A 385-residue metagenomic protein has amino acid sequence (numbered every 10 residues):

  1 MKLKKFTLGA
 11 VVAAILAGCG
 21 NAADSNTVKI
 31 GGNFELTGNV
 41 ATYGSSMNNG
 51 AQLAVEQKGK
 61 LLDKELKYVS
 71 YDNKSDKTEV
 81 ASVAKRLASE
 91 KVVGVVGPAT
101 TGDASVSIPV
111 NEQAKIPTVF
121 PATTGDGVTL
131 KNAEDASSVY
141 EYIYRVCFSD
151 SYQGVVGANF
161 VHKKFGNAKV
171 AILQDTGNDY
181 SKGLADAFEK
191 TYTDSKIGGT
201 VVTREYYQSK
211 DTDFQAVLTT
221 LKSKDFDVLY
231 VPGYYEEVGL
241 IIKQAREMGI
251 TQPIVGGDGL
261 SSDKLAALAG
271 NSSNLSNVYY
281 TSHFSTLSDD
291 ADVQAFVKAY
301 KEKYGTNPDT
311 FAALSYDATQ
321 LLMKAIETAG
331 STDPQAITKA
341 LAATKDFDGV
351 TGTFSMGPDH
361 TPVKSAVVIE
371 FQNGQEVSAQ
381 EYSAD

Functional and structural regions predicted by a protein language model:
M1-K29, K60-L61, S89, S383-D385: Short, low-complexity disordered leader/linker segments with a strong preference for bacterial N-terminal type II
G20-F34, G59-E65, H162-A168: Immediate post-signal peptide segment of exported/extracytoplasmic ligand-binding proteins
S25, N48-Y68, T193-G199: Signal peptide-proximal N-terminal region of secreted/periplasmic/extracellular or secretory-lumen proteins
G31-G50, K58, Y71-T78, A99-G102 (+5 more regions): Extracytoplasmic "Venus flytrap"
Y43-M47, Q57, L61-K131, Y207-Q215 (+2 more regions): Beta-alpha junction/loop-to-helix N-cap segments that form part of ligand/metal-binding clefts
V93-V202, P253-V255, G259-S272, S276-N277: Extracytoplasmic ligand/sensor domains, especially the bilobed periplasmic-binding protein
G125, I242-Y316, E376-S378, Y382-S383: Extracellular/periplasmic periplasmic-binding protein-like sensory domains
E302-A312, M323-E376: Segments of small-molecule ligand-sensing domains
